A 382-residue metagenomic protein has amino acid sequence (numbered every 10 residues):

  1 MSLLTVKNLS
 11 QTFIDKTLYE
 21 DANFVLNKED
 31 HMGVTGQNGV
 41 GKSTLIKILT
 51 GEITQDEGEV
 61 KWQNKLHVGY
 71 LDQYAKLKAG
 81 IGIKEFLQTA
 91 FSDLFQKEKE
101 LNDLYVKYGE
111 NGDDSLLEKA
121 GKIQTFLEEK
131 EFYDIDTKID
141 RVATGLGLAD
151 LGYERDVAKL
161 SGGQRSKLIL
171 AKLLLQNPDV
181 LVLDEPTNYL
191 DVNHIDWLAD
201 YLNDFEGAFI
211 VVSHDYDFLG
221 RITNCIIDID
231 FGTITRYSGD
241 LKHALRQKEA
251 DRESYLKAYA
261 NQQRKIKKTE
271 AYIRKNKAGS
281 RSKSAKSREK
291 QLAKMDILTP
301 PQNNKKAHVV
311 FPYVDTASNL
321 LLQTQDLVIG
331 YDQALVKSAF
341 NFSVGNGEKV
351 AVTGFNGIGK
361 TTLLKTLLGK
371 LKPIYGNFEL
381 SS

Functional and structural regions predicted by a protein language model:
M1-Y255, K305, F311-S382: ABC ATP-binding cassette signature C-motif
A158, N276-K277: Conserved short loop/turn motifs at secondary-structure junctions
Q247-Y272, N276, A285-P301: Intracellular alpha-helical coupling/juxtamembrane segments of multi-pass membrane proteins
